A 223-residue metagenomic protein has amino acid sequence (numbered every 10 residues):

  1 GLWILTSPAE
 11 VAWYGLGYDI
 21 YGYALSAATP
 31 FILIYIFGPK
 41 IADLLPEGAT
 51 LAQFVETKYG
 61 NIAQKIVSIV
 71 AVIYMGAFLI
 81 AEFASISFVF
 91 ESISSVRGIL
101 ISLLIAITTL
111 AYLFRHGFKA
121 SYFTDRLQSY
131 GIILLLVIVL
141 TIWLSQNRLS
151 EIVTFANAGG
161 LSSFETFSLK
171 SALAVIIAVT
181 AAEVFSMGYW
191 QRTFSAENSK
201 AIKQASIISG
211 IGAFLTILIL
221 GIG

Functional and structural regions predicted by a protein language model:
G1, E56-K65, Q128-I142, S209-L215: Small-residue-rich segments of transmembrane alpha-helices in multi-pass membrane proteins, especially helix faces
G1-E47, Y189-R192, S199-G223: Membrane-interface helix-loop-helix modules in multi-pass membrane proteins
E10-Y14, K40-A42, A84-I93, I107-Q128 (+1 more regions): Membrane-water interface regions at transmembrane-helix termini and the short interhelical loops of multi-pass membrane
Y18-L113, A178-V179: Helix-loop-helix module between adjacent transmembrane segments
E56-N61, G160-T166: Helix-boundary and loop/linker segments of multi-pass membrane transporters
V67, F164-T180: Hydrophobic alpha-helical transmembrane segments
G76-L79, F83, V96-L100, L104 (+5 more regions): Hydrophobic alpha-helical segments and their helix-loop junctions in multi-pass secondary transporters
F123-R126, L173, Q204-I211: Internal alpha-helical transmembrane segments of multi-pass membrane proteins, especially GPCRs
